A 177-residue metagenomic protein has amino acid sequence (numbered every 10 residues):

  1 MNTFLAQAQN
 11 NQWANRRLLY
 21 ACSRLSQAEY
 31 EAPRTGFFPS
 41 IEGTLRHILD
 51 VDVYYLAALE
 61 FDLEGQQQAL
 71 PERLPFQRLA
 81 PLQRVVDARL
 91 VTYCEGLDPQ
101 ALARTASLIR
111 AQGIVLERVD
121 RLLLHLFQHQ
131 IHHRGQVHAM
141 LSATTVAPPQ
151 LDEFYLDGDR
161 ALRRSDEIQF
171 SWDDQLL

Functional and structural regions predicted by a protein language model:
M1-T3: Absolute protein N-terminus
L5-A69, A111-D173: Short, contiguous alpha-helical
D62-R104: Helix-adjacent hinge/juxtasegments
F76-R89, R160-L177: Charged/polar, low-hydrophobicity segments characteristic of intrinsically disordered regions and flexible loops
T105-I109: Internal catalytic-core helix/loop-beta-alpha segment that presents or stabilizes conserved functional determinants
